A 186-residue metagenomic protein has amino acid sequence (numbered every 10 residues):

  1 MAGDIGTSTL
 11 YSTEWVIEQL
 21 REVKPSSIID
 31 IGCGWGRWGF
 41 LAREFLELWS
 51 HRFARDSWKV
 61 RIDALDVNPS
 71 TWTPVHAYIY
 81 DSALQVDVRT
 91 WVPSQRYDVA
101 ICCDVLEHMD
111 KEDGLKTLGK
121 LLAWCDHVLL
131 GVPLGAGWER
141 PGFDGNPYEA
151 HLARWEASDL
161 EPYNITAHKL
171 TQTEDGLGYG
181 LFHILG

Functional and structural regions predicted by a protein language model:
M1-V99, E112-G119, A123, G145-G186: Conserved N-terminal segment of class I S-adenosyl-L-methionine
G36, V105, P133: Flexible loop residues that form catalytic and substrate-binding hotspots at small-molecule/glycan-binding clefts
I79-D81, L106, V128-L129: Conserved short hydrophobic patches within well-ordered secondary structure
I101-K111: A short SAM/SAH-binding and catalytic strip from SAM-dependent methyltransferases
C125-G135: Conserved beta-strand signature within the Rossmann-like core of class I S-adenosyl-L-methionine
G137-G142: A short acidic, helix-capping loop that chelates divalent metal ions and anchors anionic groups
